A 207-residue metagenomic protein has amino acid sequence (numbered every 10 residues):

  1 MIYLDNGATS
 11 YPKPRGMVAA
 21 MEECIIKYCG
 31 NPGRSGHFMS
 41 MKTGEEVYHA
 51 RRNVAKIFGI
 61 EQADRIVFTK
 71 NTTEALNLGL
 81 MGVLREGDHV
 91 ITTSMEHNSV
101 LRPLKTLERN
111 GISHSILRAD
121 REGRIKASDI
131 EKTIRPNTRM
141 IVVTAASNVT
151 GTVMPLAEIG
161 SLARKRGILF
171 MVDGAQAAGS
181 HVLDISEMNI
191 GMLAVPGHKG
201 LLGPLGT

Functional and structural regions predicted by a protein language model:
M1-T207: Pyridoxal 5′-phosphate
